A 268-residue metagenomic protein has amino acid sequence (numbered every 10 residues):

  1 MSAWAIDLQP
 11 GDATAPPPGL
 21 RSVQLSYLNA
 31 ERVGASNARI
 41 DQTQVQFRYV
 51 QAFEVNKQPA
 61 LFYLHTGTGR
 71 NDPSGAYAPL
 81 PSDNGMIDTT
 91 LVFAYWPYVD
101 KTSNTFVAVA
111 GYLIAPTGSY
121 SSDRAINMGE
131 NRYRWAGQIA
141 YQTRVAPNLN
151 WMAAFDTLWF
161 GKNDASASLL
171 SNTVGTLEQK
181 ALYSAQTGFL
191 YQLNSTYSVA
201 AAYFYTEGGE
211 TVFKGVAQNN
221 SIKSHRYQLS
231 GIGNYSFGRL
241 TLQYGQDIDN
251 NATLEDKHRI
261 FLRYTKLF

Functional and structural regions predicted by a protein language model:
W4-Q51, D247: Short glycine/proline- and aromatic-enriched beta-strand/turn motifs that initiate or cap beta-hairpins
G11-G19, A52-L61, Y98-V107, V145-L149 (+2 more regions): Short loop/turn motifs that connect adjacent beta-strands in outer-membrane beta-barrel proteins
G19, R39-V45, S82-T89, T105 (+4 more regions): Residues that define the transmembrane beta-barrel architecture of outer-membrane proteins
S22, L28-R32, S166, N172-F268: Outer membrane beta-barrel transmembrane domains
S22-Q24, A38-S74, L158-Y183, T187 (+1 more regions): Glycine- and aromatic-enriched membrane insertion/assembly motifs of diderm outer-membrane and organelle channel
V23-N29, F62-T68, V109-A115, A153-W159 (+2 more regions): Transmembrane beta-barrel strands of outer-membrane/channel proteins
L25, F47-Q51, L91-P97, G111 (+6 more regions): Residues on the lipid-exposed face of transmembrane beta-strands in outer-membrane beta-barrel proteins
R70-T173, N234: Outer-membrane pore/translocation modules
